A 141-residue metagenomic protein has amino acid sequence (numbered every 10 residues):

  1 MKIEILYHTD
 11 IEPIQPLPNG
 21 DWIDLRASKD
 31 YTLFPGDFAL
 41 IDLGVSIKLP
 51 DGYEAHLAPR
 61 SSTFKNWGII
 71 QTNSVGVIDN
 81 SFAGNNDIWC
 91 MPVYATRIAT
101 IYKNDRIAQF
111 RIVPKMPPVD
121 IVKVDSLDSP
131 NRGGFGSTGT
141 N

Functional and structural regions predicted by a protein language model:
M1-N141: DUTPase catalytic domain/fold
